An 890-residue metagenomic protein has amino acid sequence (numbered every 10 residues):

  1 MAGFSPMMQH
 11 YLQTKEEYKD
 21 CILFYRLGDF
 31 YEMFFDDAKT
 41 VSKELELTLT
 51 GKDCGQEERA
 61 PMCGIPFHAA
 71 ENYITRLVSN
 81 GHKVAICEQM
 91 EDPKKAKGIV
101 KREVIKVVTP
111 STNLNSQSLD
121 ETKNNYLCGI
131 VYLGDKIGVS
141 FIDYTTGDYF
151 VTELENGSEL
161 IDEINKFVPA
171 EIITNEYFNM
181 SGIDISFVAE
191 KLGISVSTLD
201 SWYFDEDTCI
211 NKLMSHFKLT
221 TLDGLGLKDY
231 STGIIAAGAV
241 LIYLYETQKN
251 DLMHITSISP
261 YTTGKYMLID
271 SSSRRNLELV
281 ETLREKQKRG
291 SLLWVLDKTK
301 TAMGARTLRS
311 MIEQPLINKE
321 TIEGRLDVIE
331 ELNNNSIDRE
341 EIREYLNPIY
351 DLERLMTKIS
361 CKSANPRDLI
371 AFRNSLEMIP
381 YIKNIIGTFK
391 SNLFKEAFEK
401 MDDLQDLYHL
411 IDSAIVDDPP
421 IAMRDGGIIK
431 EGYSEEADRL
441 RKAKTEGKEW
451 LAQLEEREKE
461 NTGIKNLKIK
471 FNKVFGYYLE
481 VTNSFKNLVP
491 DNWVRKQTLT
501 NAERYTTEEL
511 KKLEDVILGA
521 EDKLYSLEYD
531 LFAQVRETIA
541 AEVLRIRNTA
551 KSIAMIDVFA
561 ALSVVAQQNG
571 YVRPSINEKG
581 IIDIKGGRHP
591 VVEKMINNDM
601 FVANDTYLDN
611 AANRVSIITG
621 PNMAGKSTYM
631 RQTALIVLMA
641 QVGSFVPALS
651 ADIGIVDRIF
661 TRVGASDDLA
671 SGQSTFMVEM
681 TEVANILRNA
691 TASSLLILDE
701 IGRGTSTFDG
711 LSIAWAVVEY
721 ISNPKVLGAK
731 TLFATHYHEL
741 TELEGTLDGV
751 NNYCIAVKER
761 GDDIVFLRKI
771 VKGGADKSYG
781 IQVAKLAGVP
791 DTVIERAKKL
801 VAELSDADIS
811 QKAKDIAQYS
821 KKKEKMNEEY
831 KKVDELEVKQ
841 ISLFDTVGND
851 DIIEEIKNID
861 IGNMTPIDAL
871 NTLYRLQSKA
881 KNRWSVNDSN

Functional and structural regions predicted by a protein language model:
M1-E331, N347, D351-S360, A364-Q453 (+1 more regions): Charged catalytic and DNA/RNA-contacting regions of genome-maintenance and nucleic-acid-processing enzymes
F4-M8, F24, F35, G64-I74 (+32 more regions): Amphipathic alpha-helical transducer elements in NTP-driven molecular machines
F35-A38, Y230, K300, R306 (+7 more regions): ATPase nucleotide-binding head domains, primarily ABC-like/P-loop NTPase cores
C87, P110-L119, D251, F389-L393 (+5 more regions): Active-site phosphate-binding and catalytic loops of NTP-dependent enzymes
I164, P169-Y177, I183-S186, T198 (+3 more regions): Conserved catalytic alpha/beta cores of large enzymes that bind or transform nucleotide phosphates and polynucleotides
F204-K212, L219, M267-S271, L283 (+5 more regions): Amphipathic heptad-repeat alpha-helical coiled-coil/stalk segments that mediate oligomerization, filament/stalk
D351, N365, S375-M378, E431-G432 (+2 more regions): Charged, surface-exposed helical/loop "interaction arms" that form contiguous linear patches used for dimerization
S842, T846-N890: C-terminal tails and terminal domains of large nucleic-acid-associated and other macromolecular-machine proteins
